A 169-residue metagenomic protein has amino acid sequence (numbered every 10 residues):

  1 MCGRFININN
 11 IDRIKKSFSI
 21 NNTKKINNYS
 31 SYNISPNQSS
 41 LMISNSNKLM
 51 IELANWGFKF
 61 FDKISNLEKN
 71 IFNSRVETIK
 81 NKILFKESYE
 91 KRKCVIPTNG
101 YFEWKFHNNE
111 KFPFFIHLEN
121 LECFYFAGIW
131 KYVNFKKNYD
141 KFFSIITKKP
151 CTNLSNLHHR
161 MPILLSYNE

Functional and structural regions predicted by a protein language model:
M1-E169: Short linear sequence motif anchored by a di-proline
